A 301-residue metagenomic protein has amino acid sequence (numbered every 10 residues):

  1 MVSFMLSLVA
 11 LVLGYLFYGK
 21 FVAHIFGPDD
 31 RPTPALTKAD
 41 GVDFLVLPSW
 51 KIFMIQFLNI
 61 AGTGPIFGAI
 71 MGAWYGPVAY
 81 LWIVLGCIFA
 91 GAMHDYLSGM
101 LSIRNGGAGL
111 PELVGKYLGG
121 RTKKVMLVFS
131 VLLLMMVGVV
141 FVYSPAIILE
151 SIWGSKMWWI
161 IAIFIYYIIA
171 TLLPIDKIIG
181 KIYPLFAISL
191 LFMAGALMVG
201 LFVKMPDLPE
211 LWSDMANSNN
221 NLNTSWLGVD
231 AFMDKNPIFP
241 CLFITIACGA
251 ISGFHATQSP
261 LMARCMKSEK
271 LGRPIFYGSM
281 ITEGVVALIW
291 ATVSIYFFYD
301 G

Functional and structural regions predicted by a protein language model:
M1-L16, Y80-A90, M193, F232-C248: Alpha-helical transmembrane segments
S7-F17, S130, L134-G138, A170 (+2 more regions): Selective recognition of specific alpha-helical transmembrane segments in multi-pass small-molecule
A10-I66, S268-L271: Membrane-interface "cap" regions at the ends of multi-pass membrane proteins
A10-L11, Y15, A90-G106, L110-P174 (+1 more regions): Helix-loop-helix module between adjacent transmembrane segments
L47-N105, K116-Y117, F276-D300: Membrane-interface helix-loop-helix modules in multi-pass membrane proteins
P48-G64, G200-D207, S218-V293, F297: Hydrophobic, membrane-embedded alpha-helices of multi-pass small-molecule transporters
P77-V84, E112, K116-V131, C265-I281: Membrane-interface alpha-helices at helix entry/exit sites of multi-pass transporters
G138, V142, A146-I161, A170-T171 (+2 more regions): Hydrophobic alpha-helical segments and their helix-loop junctions in multi-pass secondary transporters
